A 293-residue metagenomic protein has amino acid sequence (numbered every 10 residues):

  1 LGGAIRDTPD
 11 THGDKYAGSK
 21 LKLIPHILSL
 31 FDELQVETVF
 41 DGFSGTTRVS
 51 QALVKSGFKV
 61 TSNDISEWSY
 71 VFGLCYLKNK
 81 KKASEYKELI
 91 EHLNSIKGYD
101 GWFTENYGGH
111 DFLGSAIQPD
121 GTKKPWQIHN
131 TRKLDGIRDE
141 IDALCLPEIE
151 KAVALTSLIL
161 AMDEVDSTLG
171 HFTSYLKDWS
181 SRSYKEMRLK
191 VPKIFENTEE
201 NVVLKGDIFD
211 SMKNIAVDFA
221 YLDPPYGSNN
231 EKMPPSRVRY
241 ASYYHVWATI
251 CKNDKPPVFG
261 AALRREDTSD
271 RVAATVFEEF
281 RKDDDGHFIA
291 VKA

Functional and structural regions predicted by a protein language model:
L1-F43, R48-S56, S69-F72, K78-N79: S-adenosyl-L-methionine
I27, V39-L53, S62-E67, N214-P234: Conserved proline-anchored active-site loop of SAM-dependent methyltransferases that bridges a beta-strand
K59, S66, Y70-I194, K232-G286: Class I S-adenosyl-L-methionine-dependent methyltransferase module
K193-V202: A short helix-to-beta-strand connector/capping loop
K205-D210: Conserved SAM/SAH-binding loop
H287-A293: Short alpha-helix
